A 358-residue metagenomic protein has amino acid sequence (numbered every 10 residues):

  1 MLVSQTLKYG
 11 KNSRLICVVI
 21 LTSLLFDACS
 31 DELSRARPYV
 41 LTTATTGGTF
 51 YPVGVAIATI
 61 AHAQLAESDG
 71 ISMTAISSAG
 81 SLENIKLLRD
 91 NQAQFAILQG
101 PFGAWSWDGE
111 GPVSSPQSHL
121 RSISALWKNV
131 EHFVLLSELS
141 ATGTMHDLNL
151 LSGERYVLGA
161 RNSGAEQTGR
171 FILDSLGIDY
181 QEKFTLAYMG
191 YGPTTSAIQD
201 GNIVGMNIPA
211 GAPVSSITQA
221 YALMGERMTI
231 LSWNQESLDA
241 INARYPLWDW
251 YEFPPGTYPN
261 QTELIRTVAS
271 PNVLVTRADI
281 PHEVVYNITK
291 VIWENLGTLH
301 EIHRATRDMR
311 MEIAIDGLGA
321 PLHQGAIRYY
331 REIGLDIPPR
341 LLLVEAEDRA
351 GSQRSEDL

Functional and structural regions predicted by a protein language model:
M1-K11: N-terminal secretory signal peptides that target proteins for export/translocation
D27-A28: C-terminal motif of bacterial Sec signal peptides marking the signal peptidase cleavage site
A36, G70, G80-E83, D90 (+5 more regions): Extracytoplasmic
A36-Q64, T74-I76, N129-D200, E312 (+3 more regions): Bilobed "Venus flytrap"/periplasmic-binding protein-like clamshell domains and structurally analogous long
N84-W127: N-terminal segment of the mature folded domain
G100-F102, E110-G111, S122, S137-S140 (+2 more regions): Pocket-lining segment of extracytoplasmic ligand-binding domains
D147, S152-F171, Y245-L318: Ligand-binding clefts/hinges and TM-proximal coupling segments of bilobed small-molecule sensing domains
P193, A210-I230, N242, I280-L358: An extracytoplasmic/periplasmic, membrane-proximal ligand-sensing/linker region
